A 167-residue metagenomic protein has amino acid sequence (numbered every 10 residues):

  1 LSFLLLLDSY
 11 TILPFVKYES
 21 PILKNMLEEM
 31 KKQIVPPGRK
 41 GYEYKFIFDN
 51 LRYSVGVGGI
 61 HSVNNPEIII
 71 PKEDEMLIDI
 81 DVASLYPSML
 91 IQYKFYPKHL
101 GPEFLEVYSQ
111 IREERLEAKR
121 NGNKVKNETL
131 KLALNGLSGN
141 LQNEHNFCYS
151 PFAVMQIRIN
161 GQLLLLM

Functional and structural regions predicted by a protein language model:
L1-M167: Conserved acidic
